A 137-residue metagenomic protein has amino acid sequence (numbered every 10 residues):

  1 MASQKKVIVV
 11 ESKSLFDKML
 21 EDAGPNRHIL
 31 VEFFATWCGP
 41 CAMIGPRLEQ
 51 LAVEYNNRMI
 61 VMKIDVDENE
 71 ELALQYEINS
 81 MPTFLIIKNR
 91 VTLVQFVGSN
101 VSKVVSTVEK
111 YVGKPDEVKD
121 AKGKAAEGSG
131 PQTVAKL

Functional and structural regions predicted by a protein language model:
M1-K6: N-proximal helix/coil linker or "cap" segments that precede and/or mark the start of modular domains
V9-H28, E70: A short beta-strand-turn-helix
V10-S12, F33, I44-E71, I78-M81: Thiol-based oxidoreductase modules, predominantly thioredoxin-like and allied folds used for disulfide exchange
L15, A35-T36, E68, N89-V91 (+1 more regions): Conserved beta-strand elements of beta-rich interaction domains across eukaryotes, especially beta-propellers
L15, M43, R47-Q50, V91 (+1 more regions): Acidic, Ser/Thr-rich intrinsically disordered and amphipathic helical segments
C38-C41: Hydrophobic heptad-repeat coiled-coil signature
N79-S80, L85-A121: Non-catalytic, surface beta->alpha helical segment in thiol-disulfide oxidoreductase systems
V112-L137: Non-globular targeting/processing and membrane-anchoring segments
